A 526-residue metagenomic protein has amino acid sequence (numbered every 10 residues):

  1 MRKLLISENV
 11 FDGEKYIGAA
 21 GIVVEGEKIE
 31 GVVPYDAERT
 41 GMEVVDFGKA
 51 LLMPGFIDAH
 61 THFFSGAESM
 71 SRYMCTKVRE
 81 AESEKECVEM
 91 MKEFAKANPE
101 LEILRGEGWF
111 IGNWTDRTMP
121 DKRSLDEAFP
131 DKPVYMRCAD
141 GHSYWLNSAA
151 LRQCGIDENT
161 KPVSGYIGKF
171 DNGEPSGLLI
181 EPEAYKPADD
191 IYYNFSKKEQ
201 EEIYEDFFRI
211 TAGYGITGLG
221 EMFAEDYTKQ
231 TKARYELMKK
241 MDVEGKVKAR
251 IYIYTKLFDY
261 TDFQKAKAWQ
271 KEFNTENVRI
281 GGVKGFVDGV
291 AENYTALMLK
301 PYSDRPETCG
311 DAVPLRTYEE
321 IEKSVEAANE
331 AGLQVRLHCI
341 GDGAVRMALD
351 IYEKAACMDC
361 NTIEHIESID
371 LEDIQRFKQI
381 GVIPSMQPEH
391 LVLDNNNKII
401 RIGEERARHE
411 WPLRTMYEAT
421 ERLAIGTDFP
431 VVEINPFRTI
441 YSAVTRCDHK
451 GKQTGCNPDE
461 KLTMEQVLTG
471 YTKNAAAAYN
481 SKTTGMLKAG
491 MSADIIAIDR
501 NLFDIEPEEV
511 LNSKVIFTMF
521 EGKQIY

Functional and structural regions predicted by a protein language model:
K3-I6, F11, Y16-I17, G21-E25 (+7 more regions): Divalent metal-binding segments
I6, E25-G26, V287, M491 (+1 more regions): A cytosolic small-molecule/anion-sensing beta-strand core signal
D12-K15, T275-E276, A476, P507-V510: Short loop/turn motifs at secondary-structure junctions and domain boundaries
K49, N147, G215, I280 (+7 more regions): Conserved, mostly hydrophobic/aromatic
H62, T275-T295, I380-V392: Non-cysteine beta-strand/loop elements that form the S-adenosyl-L-methionine
I103, P133, G218, K248-Y252 (+5 more regions): Structural preference for beta-strand elements that scaffold enzyme active sites
M241-G245, W269-V278, F377-G381: Acidic (Asp/Glu)-rich catalytic clusters
V325-R336, I340-N361, H365-I366, L371-Q375 (+4 more regions): His/Asp/Glu-enriched, well-ordered alpha-helical/loop segment that forms or immediately abuts the divalent-metal
